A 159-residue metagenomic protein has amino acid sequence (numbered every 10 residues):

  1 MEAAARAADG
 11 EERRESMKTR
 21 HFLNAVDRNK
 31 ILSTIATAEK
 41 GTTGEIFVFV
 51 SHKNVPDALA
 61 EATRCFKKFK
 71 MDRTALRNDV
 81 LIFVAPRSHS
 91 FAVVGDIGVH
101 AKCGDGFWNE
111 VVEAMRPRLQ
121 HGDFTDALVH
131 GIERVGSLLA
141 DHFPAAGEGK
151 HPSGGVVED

Functional and structural regions predicted by a protein language model:
E2-D79, V84-D159: A structural boundary signal for the start of the first folded domain, especially the loop/turn and N-capping region
